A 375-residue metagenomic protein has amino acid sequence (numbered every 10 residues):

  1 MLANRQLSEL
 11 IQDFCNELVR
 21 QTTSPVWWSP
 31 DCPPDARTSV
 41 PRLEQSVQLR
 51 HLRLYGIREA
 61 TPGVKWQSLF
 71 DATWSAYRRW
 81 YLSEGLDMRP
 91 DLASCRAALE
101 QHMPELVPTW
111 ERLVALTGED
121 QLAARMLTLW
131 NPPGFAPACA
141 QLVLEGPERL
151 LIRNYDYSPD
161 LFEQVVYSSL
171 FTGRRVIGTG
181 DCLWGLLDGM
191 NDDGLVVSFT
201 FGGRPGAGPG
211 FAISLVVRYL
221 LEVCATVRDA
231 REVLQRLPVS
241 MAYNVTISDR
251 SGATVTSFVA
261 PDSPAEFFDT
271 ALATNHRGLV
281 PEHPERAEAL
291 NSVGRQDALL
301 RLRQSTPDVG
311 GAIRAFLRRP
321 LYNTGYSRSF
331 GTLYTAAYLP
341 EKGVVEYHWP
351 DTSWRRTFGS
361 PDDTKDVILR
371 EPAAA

Functional and structural regions predicted by a protein language model:
L2-E119, L129, E145-A375: C-terminal, well-structured catalytic/ligand-binding subdomain of enzymes
L122-V143: Short, glycine/charge-rich beta-strand/loop segments that flank catalytic centers and engage negatively charged groups
